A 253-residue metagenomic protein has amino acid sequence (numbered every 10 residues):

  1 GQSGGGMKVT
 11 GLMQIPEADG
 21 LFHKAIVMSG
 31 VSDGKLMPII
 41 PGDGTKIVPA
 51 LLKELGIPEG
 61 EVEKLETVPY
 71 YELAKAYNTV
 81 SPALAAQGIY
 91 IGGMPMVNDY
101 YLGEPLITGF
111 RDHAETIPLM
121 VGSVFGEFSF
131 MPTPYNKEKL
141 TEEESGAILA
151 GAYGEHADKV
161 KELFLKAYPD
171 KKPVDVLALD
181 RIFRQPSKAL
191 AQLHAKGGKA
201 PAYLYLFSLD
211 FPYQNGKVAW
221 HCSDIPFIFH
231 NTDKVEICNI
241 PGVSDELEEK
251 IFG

Functional and structural regions predicted by a protein language model:
G1-S3: Conserved alpha/beta-hydrolase "nucleophile elbow" surrounding the catalytic nucleophile
G5-K8, S32-K35, F128-F130, F211-Q214: Flexible loop/turn segments at secondary-structure boundaries
G6-A18: Short glycine-enriched nucleophile-adjacent loop and the immediately C-terminal alpha-helix near the catalytic center
D19, K24, M28-E144, V174-G197: Substrate-access "cap/lid" subdomains that shape and gate the entrance to catalytic or ligand-binding pockets
D33-I39, V97, K166-R181, Y213-G216 (+1 more regions): Active-site rim elements
A114-K159, P226, P241, E246 (+1 more regions): C-terminal, loop-rich substrate-recognition/catalytic regions characterized by aromatic stacking residues
E115, Q185-K188, Q192-G253: Mobile gating loops/cap/lid regions near enzyme active sites that modulate substrate access
G154-G198, Y203-S208: Alpha/beta-hydrolase fold catalytic core
